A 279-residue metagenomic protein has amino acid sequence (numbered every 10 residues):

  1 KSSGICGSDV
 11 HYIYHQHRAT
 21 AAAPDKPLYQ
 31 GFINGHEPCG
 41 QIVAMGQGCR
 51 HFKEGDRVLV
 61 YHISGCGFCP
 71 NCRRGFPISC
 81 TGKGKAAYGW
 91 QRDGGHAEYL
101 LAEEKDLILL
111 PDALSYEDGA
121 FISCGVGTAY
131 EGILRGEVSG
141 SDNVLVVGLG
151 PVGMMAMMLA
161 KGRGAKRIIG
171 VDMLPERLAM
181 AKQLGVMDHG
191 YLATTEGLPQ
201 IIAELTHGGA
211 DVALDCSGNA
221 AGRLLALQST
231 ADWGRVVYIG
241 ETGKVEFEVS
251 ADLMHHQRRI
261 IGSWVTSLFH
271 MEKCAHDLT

Functional and structural regions predicted by a protein language model:
K1-G4, R18-P70, D106, P111-A113: Glycine-rich beta-strand-centered segment in the early N-terminal region that forms part of a ligand/cofactor-binding
D9, M157, L178, R223-L227 (+1 more regions): Generic hydrophobic/aromatic pocket-lining and core-packing "Φ" positions
H62-A97, D118: Phosphate-binding beta-alpha-beta segment of Rossmann-like dinucleotide-binding domains, i.e., the NAD(P)
K105, D112-T195, Q200: Mid-domain Rossmann-like dinucleotide-binding core that forms the NAD(H)/NADP(H) cofactor-binding site
D142, G234-R235: Glycine-centered, small-residue-biased loops immediately flanking beta-strands in adenine/cofactor-binding cores
P199-A203, H207, T242-T279: C-terminal substrate-binding/catalytic core of Rossmann-like NAD(P)-dependent dehydrogenases/reductases
G208-L214: Short SAM/SAH-binding signature in class I
T230-A231: Helix-to-beta-strand junctions that scaffold the AdoMet/dcAdoMet cofactor pocket in Class I SAM-dependent enzymes
